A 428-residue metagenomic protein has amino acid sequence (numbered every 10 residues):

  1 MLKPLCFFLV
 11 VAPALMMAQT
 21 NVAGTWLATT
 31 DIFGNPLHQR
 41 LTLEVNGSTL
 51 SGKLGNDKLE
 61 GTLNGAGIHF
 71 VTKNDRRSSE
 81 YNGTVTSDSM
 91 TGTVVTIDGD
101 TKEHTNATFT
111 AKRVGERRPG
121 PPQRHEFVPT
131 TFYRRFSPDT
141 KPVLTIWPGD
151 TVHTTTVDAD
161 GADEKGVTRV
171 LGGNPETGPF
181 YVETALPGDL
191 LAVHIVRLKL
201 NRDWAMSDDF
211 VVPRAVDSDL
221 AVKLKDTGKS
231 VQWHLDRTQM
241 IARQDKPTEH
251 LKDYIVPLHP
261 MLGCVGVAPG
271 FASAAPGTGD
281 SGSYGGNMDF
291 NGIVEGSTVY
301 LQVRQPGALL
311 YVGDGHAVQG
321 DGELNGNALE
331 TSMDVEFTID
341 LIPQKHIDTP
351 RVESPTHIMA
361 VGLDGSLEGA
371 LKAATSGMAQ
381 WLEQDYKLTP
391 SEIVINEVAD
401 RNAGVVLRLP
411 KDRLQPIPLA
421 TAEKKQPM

Functional and structural regions predicted by a protein language model:
Q19-T105: Central antiparallel beta-sheet cores of small beta-barrel/beta-sandwich binding domains
G120-T168: N-terminal, Lys/Arg-enriched amphipathic/low-complexity engagement segments that precede the first folded domain
V128-S137, R169-E176, P276-Y284: Short, structured beta-strand/loop micro-motifs enriched in basic residues and often containing a Trp
A159-V170, L198-D208, G307-A317: Short, Lys/Arg- and Gly-enriched loop/turn segments at beta-strand edges
R197-I293: Intrinsically disordered, low-complexity linker/loop segments enriched in Gly/Pro and charged/polar residues
L258-N287, N291-E368, A379: Conserved mixed alpha/beta catalytic, RNA-binding, or beta-rich assembly cores of soluble enzyme, regulatory
